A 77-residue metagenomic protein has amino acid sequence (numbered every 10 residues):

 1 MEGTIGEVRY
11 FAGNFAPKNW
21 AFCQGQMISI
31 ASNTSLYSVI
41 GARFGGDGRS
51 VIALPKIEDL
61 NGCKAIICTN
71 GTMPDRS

Functional and structural regions predicted by a protein language model:
M1-S77: Low-complexity Ser/Thr/Gly/Asn-rich repetitive segments
